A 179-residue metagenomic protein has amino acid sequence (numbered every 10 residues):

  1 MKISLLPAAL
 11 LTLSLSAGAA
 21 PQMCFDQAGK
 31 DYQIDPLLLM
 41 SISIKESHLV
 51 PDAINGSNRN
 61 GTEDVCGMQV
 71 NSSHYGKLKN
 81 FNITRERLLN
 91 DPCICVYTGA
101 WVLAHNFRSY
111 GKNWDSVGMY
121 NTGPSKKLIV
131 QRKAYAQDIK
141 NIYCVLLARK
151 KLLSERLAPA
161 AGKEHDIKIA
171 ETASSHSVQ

Functional and structural regions predicted by a protein language model:
K2-L10: Sec-dependent signal peptide recognition, specifically the positively charged N-region followed immediately by
L10-L11, T172-S175: Short stretches within intrinsically disordered, low-complexity N-terminal or propeptide regions
L11-T12, Q22: Exposed boundary/loop context
S14-S16: N-terminal signal peptide c-region/cleavage motif recognized by signal peptidases
G18-G162, D166-I169, A173: Catalytic glycan-binding domains that act on GlcNAc-containing polysaccharides
S177-Q179: Short, solvent-exposed mixed-charge patches
